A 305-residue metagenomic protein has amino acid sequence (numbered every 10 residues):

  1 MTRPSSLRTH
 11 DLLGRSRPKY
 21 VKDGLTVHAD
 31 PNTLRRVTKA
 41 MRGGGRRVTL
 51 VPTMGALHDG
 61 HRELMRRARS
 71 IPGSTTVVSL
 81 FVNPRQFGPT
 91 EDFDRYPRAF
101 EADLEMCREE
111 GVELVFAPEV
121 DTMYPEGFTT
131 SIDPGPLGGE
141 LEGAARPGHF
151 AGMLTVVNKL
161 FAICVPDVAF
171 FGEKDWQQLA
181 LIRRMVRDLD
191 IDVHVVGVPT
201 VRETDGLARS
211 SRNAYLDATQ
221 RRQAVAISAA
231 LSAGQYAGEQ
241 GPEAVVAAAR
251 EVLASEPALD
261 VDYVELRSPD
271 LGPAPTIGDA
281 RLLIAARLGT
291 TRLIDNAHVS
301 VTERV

Functional and structural regions predicted by a protein language model:
R3, R8-L259, L266-R267, T290 (+1 more regions): Nucleotidyltransferase catalytic core that binds NTPs
H28, P273-A274, R281-V305: Short, basic/aromatic-enriched C-terminal tail that caps enzymatic domains
R35-K39, L271-G278: Short, motif-level signal for alpha-helix interfacial/capping segments enriched in acidic residues and aromatics/proline
D260-P275, I284: A conserved acidic, glycine/proline-rich C-terminal tail/linker
